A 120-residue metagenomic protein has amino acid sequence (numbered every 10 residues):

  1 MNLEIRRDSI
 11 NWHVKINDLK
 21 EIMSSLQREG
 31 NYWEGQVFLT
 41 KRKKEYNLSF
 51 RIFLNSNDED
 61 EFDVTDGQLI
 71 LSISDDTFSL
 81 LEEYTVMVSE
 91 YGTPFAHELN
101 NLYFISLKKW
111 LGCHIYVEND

Functional and structural regions predicted by a protein language model:
M1-D120: Positively charged, low-complexity terminal tracts and the immediately adjacent first secondary-structure elements
